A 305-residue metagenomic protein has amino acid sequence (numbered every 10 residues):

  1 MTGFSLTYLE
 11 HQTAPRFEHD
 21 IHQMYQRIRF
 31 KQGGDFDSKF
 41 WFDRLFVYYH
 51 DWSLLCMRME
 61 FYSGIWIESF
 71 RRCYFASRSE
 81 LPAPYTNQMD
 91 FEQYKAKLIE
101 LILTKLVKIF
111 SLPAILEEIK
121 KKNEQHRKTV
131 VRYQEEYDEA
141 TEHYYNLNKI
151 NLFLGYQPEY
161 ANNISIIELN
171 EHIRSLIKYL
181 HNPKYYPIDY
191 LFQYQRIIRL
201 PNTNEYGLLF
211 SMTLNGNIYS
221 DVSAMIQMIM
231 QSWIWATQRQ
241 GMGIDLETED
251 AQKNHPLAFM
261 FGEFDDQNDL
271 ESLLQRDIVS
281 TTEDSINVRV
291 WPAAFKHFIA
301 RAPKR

Functional and structural regions predicted by a protein language model:
M1, F36-K39, S69-F70, Y74-F91 (+5 more regions): Catalytic "initiation/cleavage/transfer" segments centered on a nucleophilic residue and adjacent nucleic-acid-engaging
M1-L98: Extended repeat-based interaction scaffolds and adjacent low-complexity, acidic/S/T/P-biased segments that form broad
Y62, Y74, R78-S111, Y156-E171 (+1 more regions): Small/polar-rich, solvent-exposed N-terminal microdomains that initiate assembly or binding
Q134-R196: Signature for HUH/AEP ssDNA processing cores
I164-E171, S175, D189, T203-L209 (+1 more regions): Short, well-structured alpha-helical interface segments that form or flank functional binding sites
Q193-N217: Histidine-centered divalent-metal-coordination microenvironment in nucleic-acid enzymes
